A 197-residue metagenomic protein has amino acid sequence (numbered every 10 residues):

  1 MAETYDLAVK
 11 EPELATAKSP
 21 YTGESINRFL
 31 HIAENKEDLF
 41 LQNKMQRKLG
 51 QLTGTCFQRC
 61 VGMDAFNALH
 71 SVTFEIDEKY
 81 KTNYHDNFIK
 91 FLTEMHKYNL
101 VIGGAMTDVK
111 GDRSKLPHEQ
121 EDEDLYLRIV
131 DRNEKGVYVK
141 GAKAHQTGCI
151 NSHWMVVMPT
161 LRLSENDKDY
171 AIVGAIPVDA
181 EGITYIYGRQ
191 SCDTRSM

Functional and structural regions predicted by a protein language model:
A2-I102, G148, W154: Internal helix-loop-helix
N99-D112: A short, Trp-centered hydrophobic/proline-enriched beta-strand micro-motif
V109-M197: FAD-binding core of flavoproteins
